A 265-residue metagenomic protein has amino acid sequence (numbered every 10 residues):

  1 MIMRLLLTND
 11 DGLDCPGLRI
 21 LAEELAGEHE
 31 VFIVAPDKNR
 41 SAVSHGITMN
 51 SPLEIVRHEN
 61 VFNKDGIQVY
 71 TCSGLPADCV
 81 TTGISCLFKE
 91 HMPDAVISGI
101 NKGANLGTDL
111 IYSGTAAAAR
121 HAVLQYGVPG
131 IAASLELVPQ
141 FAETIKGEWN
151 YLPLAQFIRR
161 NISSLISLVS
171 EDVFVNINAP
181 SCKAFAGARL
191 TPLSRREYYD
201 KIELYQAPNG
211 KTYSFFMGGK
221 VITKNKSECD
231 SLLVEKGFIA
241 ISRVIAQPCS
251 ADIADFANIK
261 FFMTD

Functional and structural regions predicted by a protein language model:
I2-T8, P16-M92: A cross-family phosphate/adenosyl-ligand binding-site feature
D11, N39, L75-P76, N101-A104 (+2 more regions): Short glycine-rich anion-binding loops that position phosphate/pyrophosphate groups of nucleotides and phosphorylated
F32-V34, Y70, I97, P129-A133 (+2 more regions): Hydrophobic/aromatic beta-strand patches that form the interior of the parallel beta-sheet core in alpha/beta enzyme
S85-E90, A117-P129: Alpha-helix C-terminal capping segments
A104-S113: Glycine/threonine-rich flexible loop motifs
S113-A119, E143-K146, N150-S164: Active-site glycine-rich loop that binds ribose-phosphate moieties when present
V123-K146: Glycine-rich phosphate/pyrophosphate-binding loops and their adjacent beta-strand/loop elements at enzyme active sites
W149, I166-S170, F174-D265: C-terminal accessory domains and tails appended to enzymatic cores
